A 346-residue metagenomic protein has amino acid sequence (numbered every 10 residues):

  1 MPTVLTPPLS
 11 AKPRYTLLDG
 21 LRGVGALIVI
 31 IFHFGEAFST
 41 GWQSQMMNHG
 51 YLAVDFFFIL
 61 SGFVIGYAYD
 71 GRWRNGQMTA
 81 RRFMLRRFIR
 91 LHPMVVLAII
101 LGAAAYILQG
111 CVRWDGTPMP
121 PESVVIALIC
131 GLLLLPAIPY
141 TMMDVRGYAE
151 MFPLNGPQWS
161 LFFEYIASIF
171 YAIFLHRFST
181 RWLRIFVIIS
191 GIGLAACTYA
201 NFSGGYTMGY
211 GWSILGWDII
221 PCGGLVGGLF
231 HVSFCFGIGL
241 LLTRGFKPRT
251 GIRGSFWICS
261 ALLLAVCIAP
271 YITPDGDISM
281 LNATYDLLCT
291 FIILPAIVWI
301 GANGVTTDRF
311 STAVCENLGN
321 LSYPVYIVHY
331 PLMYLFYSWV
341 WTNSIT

Functional and structural regions predicted by a protein language model:
P2-L17, L27-G50, G66-M78, P139-A149 (+2 more regions): Alpha-helical transmembrane segments in multi-pass integral membrane proteins
L18, F83, L91-M94, S160 (+1 more regions): Alpha-helical transmembrane segments and their helix-entry boundary regions
G20-G23, H49, L161-Y165, L229: Hydrophobic alpha-helical transmembrane bundles that constitute the permease/transmembrane domains of multi-pass
L21-H33, W182-F202, I258-C267: Small-polar-interrupted transmembrane alpha-helices in polytopic inner-membrane proteins
V24, G35, F57, F162 (+2 more regions): Active-site His/Glu-centered metal-binding helix of metallohydrolases
Y51-V54, G71-V112, T117-L134, A167-S168 (+3 more regions): Transmembrane alpha-helical segments and their boundary/interface "anchor" motifs in multi-pass integral membrane
L91-Y165, G193-C222, C289-A302: Membrane-interface helix-loop-helix regions
